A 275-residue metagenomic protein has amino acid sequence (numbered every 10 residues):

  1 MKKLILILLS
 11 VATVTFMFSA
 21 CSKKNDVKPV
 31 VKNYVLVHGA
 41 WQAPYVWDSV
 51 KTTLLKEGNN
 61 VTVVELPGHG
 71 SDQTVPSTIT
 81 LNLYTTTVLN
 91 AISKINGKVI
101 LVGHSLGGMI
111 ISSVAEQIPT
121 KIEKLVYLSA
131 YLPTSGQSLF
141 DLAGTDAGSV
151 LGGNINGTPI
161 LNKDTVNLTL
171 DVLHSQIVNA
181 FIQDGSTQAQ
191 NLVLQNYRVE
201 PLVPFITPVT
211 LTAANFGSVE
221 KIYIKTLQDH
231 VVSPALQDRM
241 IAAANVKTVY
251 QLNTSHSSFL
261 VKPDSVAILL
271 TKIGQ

Functional and structural regions predicted by a protein language model:
M1, T15-K32, N96: Bacterial Sec-dependent N-terminal signal peptides
W41-S49, V61: Serine-hydrolase catalytic-loop signature spanning alpha/beta hydrolases and amidase-signature enzymes
K51-Q73: Conserved alpha/beta-hydrolase
L66-I100, E116-Q117, L142-G144: Active-site loop/oxyanion-hole signature of alpha/beta-hydrolase fold enzymes
V102-G107, I111: Gly/Ala-rich beta-loop-alpha elbow adjacent to hydrolase catalytic centers
I122, Y127-T165, P204-F205: Flexible "cap/lid" loop of the alpha/beta hydrolase fold
Q195-A244, T248-T254, S258-F259: Conserved serine/cysteine hydrolase catalytic core
L260-G274: Post-His helix in hydrolase/transferase enzymes
